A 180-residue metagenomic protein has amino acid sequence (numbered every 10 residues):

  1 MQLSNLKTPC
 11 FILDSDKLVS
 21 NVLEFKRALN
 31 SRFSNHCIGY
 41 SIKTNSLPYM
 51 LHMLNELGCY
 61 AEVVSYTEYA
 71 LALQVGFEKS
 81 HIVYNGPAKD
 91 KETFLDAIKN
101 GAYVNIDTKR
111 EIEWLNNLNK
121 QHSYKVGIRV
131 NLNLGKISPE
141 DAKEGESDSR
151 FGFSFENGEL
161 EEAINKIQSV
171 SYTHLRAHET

Functional and structural regions predicted by a protein language model:
M1-V104, K109-L118, H122-Y124, E161: A charged N-terminal "starter" segment
V83, G127-R129, R176: Conserved beta-strand segments that form the floor/walls of ligand-binding pockets within enzyme and binding domains
W114-S169: Conserved anion-binding
T173-T180: Conserved small/polar residues in nucleotide/adenosyl-binding loops
